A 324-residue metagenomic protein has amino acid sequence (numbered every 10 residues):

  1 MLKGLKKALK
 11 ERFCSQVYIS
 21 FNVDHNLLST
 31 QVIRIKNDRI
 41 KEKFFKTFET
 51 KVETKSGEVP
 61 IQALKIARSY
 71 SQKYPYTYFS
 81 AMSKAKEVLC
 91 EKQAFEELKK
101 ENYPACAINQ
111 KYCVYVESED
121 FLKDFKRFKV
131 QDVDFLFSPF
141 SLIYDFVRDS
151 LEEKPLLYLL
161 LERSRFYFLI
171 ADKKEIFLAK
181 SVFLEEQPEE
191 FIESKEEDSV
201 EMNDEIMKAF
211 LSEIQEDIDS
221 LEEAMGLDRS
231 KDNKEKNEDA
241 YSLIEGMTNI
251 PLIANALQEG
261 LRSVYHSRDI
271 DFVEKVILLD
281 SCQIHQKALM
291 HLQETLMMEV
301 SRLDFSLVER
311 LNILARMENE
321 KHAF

Functional and structural regions predicted by a protein language model:
M1-F324: Hydrophobic/aromatic-enriched cytosolic interaction surfaces used to assemble or bind macromolecules
